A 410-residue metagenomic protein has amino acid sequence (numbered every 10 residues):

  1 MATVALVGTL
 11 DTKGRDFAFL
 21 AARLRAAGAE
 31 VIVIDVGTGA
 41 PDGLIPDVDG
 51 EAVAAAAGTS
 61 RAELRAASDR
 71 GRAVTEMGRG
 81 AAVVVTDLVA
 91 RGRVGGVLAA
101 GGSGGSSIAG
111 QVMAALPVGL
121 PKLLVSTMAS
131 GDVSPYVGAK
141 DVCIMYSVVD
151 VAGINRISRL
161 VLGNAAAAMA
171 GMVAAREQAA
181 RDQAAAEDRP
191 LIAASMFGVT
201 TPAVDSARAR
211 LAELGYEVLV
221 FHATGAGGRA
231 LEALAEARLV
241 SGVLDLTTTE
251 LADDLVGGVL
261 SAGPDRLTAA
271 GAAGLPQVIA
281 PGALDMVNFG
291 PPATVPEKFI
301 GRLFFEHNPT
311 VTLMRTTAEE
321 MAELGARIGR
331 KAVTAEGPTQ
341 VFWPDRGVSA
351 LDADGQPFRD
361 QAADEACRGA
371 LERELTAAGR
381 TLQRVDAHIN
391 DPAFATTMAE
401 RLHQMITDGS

Functional and structural regions predicted by a protein language model:
M1-A40, G96, S106-A115, G119-L124: N-terminal phosphate-binding or glycine-rich loops at protein starts, especially the Walker A/P-loop of NTPases
V4-A5, T12-A18, R23-V31, G258-S410: C-terminal non-catalytic interaction/assembly regions of soluble proteins
T9-R15, G95-A109, A193-V204, T224-A226 (+5 more regions): Gly/Ser/Thr-rich loops at beta-strand to alpha-helix junctions that form or flank small-molecule/cofactor-binding
K13-R23, I32, T38-E51, E187-G225 (+1 more regions): Glycine-rich phosphate/diphosphate-binding loop of Rossmann-like nucleotide-binding domains
I45-R91: Phosphate/nucleotide-donor binding subsite
R65-A66, D132-V199, E323, R384-D386: Cap/lid and interdomain-hinge subdomains that line or gate substrate/regulatory clefts in soluble alpha/beta enzymes
G96-A99, I108-V137, Y146, L219-A223 (+1 more regions): Short, acidic/small-residue loops that bind anionic groups at enzyme active sites
A99-V118, V204-R208, A353-D360: Short Gly/Thr/Asp-enriched flexible loops that form oxyanion-binding sites at enzyme active sites
